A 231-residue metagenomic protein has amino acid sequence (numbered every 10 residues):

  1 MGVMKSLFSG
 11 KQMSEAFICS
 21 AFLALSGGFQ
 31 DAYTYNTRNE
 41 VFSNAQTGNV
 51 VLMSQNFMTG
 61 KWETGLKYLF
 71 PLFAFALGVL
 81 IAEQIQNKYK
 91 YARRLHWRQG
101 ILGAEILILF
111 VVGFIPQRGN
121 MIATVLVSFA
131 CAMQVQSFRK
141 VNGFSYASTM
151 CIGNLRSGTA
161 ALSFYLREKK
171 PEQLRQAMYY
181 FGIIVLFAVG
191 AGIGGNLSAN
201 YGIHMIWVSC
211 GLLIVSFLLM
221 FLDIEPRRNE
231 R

Functional and structural regions predicted by a protein language model:
G2-R231: Alpha-helical transmembrane segments of multi-pass membrane proteins
